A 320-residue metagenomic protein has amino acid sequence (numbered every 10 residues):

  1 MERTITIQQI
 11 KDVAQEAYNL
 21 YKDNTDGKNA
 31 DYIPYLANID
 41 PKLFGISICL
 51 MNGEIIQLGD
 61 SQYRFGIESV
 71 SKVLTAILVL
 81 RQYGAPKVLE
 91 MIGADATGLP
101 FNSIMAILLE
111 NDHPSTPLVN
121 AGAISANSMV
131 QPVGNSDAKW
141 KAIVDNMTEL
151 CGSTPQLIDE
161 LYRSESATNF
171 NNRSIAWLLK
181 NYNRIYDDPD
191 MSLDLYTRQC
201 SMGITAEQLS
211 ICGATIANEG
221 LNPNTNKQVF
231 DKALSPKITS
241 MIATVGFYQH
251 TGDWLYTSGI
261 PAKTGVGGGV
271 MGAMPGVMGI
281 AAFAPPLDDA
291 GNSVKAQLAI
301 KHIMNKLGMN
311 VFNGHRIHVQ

Functional and structural regions predicted by a protein language model:
E2-D26, V79-Q199: Active-site-adjacent helix/loop patches that line small-molecule binding or acyl-intermediate pockets
K22-L58, M271-G272: A short, well-structured edge-of-sheet supersecondary motif
L36-I39, S115-T116, A167, G259-K263: Short Gly/Pro-enriched turn/cap motifs at secondary-structure boundaries
G53, G66-L89, C212, I280: Active-site SXXK
Q62-R64: A short acidic/small-residue loop/turn micro-motif
T75-L80, A126-V130, I175, L179 (+3 more regions): Buried hydrophobic packing segments
S166-N169, W177-K237, D288-S293: Penicillin-binding protein/beta-lactamase superfamily catalytic region
E219-Q320: Structured C-terminal helix/loop/strand segments within mature extracytoplasmic catalytic/sensor domains
